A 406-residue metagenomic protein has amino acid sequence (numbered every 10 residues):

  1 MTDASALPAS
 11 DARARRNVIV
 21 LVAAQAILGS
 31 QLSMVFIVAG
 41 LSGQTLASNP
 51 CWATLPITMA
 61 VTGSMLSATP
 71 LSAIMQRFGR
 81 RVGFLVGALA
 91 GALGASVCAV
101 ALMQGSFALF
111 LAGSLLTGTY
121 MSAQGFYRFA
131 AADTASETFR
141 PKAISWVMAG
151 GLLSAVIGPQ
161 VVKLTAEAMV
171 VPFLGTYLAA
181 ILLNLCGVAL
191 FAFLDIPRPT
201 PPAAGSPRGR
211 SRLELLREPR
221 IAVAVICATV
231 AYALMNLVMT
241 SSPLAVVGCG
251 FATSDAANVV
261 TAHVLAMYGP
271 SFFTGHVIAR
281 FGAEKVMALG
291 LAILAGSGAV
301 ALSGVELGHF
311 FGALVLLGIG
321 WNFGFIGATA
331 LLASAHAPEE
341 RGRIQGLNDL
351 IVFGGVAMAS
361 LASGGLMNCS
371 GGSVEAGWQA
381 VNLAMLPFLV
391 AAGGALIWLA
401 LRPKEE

Functional and structural regions predicted by a protein language model:
T2-R15, I196-V225: Juxtamembrane intracellular "pre-TM" segments in multi-pass secondary transporters
A26, F107-S122, H309-F323: Hydrophobic core of transmembrane alpha-helices in multi-pass small-molecule transporters, especially MFS/SLC-type
S67-R80, P270-A283, M367: Helix-to-loop junctions at the C-terminal end of transmembrane segments in multipass secondary transporters
L89-Q104, I293-V305: C-terminal ends and interior cores of transmembrane alpha-helices in multi-pass membrane transporters/permeases
F107-L109, E137, W146-A192: Helix-loop-helix hairpin linking two adjacent transmembrane segments in secondary transporters
G113-A149: Cytoplasmic helix-loop-helix junction between adjacent transmembrane helices in 12-TM secondary transporters
K163-L182, G365-L389: A membrane-interface helix-boundary motif in multi-pass transporters
I181-P202, A395-A400: C-terminal membrane-cytosol helix-exit motif in multi-pass small-molecule transporters
